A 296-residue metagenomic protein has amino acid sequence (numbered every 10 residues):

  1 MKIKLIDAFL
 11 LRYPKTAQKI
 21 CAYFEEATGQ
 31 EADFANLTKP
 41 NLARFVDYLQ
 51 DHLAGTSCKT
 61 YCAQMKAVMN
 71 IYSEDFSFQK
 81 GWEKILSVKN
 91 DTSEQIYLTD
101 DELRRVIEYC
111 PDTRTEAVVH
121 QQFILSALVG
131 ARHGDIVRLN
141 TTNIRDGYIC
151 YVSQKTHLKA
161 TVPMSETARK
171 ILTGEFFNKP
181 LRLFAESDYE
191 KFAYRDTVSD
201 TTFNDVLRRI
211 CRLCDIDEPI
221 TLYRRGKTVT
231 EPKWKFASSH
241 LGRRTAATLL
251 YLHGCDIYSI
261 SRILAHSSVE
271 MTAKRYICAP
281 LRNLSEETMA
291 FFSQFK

Functional and structural regions predicted by a protein language model:
M1-H52, V68-N70, G81: Basic/aromatic-enriched alpha-helical hairpins
K19, Y23, D51-E83, R132-G134 (+1 more regions): N-terminal DNA-binding recognition helix of tyrosine site-specific recombinases/integrases
K59, I85-H133, V137: Basic, Lys/Arg- and aromatic-enriched nucleic-acid-binding interface segment
T92, T156-D215, T221, R225 (+2 more regions): C-terminal catalytic core of Y-nucleophile DNA break-rejoin enzymes
Y97, S153-H157, L264-M289: Catalytic-site neighborhood detector that most strongly recognizes the C-terminal catalytic loop/helix of tyrosine
V106, P163-K170, G174-F176, K274 (+1 more regions): DNA/chromatin major-groove-contacting recognition/catalytic segments
I124, L128, G134-D135, H240-S267: C-terminal catalytic core of tyrosine-transesterase DNA break-rejoin enzymes
T142-G147, F236, C255-R275: Short, polar N-cap/turn motifs at the start of nucleic acid-interacting alpha helices
